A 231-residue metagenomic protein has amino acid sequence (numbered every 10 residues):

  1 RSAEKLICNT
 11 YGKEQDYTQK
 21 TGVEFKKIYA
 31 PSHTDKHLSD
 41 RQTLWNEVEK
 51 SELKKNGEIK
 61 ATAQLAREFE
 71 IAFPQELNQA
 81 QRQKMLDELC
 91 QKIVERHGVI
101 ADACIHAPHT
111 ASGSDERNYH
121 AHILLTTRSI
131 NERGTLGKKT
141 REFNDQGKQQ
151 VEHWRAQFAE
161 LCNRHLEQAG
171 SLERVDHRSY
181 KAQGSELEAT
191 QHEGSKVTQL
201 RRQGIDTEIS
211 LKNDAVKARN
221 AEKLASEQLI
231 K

Functional and structural regions predicted by a protein language model:
R1-K231: N-terminal nicking endonuclease/strand-transfer module with a His-rich metal-binding environment and a catalytic Tyr
